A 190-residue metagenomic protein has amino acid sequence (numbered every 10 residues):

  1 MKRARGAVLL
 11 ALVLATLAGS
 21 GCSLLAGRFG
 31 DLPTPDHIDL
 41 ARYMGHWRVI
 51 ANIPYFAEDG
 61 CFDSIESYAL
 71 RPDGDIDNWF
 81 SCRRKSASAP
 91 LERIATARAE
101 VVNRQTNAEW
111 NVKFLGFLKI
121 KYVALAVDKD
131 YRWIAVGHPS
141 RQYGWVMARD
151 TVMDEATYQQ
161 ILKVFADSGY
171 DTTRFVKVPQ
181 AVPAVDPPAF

Functional and structural regions predicted by a protein language model:
M1-L9: Bacterial N-terminal signal peptides that target proteins for export
L12-L14: Hydrophobic membrane-targeting and insertion signals
T16-F190: A beta-rich soluble binding module of mature secreted/lumenal proteins
